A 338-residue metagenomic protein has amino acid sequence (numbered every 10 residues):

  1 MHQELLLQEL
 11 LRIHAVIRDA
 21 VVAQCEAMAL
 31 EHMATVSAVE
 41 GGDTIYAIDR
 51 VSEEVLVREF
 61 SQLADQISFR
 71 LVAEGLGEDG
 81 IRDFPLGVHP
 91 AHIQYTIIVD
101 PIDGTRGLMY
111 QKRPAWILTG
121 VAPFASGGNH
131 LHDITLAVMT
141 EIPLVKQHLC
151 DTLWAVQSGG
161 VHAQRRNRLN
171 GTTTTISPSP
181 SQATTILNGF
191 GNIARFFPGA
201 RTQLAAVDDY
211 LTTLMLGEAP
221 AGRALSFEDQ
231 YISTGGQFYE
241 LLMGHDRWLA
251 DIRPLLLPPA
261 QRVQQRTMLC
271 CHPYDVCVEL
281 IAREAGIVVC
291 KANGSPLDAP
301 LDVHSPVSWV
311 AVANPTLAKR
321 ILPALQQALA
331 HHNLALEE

Functional and structural regions predicted by a protein language model:
M1-I102, P315-L317, L322-Q326, A330-E338: N-terminal subdomain of lithium-sensitive/metallo-dependent phosphomonoesterases centered on the IMPase/IPPase/PAP
H2, D103-T105, F197-G199: A generic structural motif
L7, D43-V51, M109-K112, I232-G235 (+1 more regions): Short, conserved micro-motifs enriched in small and acidic residues
L10, H14-I17, V21-Q24, T140-E338: An extended, acidic
E40-I45, D103-G107, S226-E228, T267-L269: A short glycine/serine-rich beta->alpha loop
R50-V55, Q62-E74, I117, G235-R253: Conserved long hydrophobic alpha-helices within structured protein cores
D65-V72, S126-T135, H162-A163: Short secondary-structure capping/junction motifs at helix and strand boundaries
P90-S158: DPxDG-like acidic metal-binding loop motif
